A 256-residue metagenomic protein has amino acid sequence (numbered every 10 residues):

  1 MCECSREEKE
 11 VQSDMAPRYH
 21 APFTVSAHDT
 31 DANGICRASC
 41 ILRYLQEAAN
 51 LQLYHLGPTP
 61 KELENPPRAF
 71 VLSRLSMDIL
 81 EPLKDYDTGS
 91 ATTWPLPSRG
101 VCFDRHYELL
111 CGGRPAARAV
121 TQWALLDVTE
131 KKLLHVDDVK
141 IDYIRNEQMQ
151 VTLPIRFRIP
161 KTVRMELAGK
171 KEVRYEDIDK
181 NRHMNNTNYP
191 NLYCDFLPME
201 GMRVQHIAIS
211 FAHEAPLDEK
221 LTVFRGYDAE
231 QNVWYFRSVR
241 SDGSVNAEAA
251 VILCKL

Functional and structural regions predicted by a protein language model:
S5-L72, R118-V120, D127-R203: Hot-dog-fold acyl-thioester-processing enzymes
R6-E8, A16-A21, S76-I79, L83-I159 (+3 more regions): HotDog/MaoC-like acyl-thioester-processing domains
